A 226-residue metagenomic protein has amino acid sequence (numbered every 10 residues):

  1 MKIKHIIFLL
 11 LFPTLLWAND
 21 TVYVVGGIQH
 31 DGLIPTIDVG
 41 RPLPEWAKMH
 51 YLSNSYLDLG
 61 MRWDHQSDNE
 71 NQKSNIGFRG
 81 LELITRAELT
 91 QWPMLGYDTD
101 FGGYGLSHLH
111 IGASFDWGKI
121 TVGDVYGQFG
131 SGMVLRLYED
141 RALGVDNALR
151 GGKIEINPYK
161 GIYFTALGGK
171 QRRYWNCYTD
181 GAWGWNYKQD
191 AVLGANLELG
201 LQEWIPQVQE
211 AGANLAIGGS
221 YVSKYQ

Functional and structural regions predicted by a protein language model:
I3-T14: Sec-dependent N-terminal signal peptides
P13, V134-L135, Q171, N176: Single-residue recognition of alpha-helix boundary sites
N19-L57, R62-L106, S114-W117, D140-Q226: Signature for the C-terminal beta-barrel architecture of outer-membrane proteins
L109: Short HxH-centered metal-ligating active-site micro-motif
D116-K119, G127: Generic short alpha-helical segment signal, independent of protein family or function, capturing local helix propensity
Y126-L137: Surface-exposed extracellular loop regions of Gram-negative outer-membrane beta-barrel proteins, predominantly
